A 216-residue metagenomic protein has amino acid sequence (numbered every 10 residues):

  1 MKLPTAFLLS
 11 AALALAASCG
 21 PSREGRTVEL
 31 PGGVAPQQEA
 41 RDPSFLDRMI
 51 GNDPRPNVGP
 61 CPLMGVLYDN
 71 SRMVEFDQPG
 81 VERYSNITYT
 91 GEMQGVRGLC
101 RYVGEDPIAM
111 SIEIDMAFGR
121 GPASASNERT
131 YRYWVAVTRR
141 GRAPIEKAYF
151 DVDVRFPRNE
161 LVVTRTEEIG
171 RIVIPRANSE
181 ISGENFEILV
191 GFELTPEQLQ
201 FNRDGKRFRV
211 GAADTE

Functional and structural regions predicted by a protein language model:
M1-C19: Sec-dependent bacterial lipoprotein signal peptides
L13-A40: Bacterial Sec signal peptide processing site at the extreme N-terminus
G20-S22, S179-E180, N185, L194-T215: Domain-scale recognition of soluble eukaryotic interaction modules
Q38-A109: N-terminal secretory signal peptides
Q78, Y131, F150-V152, I169 (+1 more regions): Short intrinsically disordered coil segments
G91-K147: Mid-length scaffold segments of soluble, non-membrane domains
Y131-T138, E184-E197: Internal, hydrophobic beta-strand segments that form the core of beta-sheet-rich folds
V152-F186, E197: Short, solvent-exposed, Trp/other aromatic-anchored flexible loops in extracytoplasmic proteins
